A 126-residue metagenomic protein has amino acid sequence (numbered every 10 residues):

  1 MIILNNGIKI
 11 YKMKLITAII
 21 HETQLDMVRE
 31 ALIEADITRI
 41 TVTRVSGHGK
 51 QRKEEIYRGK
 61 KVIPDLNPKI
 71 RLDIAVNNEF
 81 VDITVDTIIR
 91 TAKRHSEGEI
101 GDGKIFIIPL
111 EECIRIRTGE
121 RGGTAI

Functional and structural regions predicted by a protein language model:
I2-I126: Positively charged, small/polar-rich N-terminal and surface patches that mediate targeting and assembly and bind
